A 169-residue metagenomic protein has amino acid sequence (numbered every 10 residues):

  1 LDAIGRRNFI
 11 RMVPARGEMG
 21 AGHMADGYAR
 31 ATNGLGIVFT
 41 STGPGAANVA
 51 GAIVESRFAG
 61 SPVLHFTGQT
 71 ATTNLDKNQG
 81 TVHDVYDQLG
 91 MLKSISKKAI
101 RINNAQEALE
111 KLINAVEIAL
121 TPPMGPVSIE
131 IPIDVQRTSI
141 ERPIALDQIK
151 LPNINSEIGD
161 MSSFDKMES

Functional and structural regions predicted by a protein language model:
L1-S169: N-terminal alpha/beta PP-like core and its mobile active-site loop of ThDP/TPP-dependent enzymes
